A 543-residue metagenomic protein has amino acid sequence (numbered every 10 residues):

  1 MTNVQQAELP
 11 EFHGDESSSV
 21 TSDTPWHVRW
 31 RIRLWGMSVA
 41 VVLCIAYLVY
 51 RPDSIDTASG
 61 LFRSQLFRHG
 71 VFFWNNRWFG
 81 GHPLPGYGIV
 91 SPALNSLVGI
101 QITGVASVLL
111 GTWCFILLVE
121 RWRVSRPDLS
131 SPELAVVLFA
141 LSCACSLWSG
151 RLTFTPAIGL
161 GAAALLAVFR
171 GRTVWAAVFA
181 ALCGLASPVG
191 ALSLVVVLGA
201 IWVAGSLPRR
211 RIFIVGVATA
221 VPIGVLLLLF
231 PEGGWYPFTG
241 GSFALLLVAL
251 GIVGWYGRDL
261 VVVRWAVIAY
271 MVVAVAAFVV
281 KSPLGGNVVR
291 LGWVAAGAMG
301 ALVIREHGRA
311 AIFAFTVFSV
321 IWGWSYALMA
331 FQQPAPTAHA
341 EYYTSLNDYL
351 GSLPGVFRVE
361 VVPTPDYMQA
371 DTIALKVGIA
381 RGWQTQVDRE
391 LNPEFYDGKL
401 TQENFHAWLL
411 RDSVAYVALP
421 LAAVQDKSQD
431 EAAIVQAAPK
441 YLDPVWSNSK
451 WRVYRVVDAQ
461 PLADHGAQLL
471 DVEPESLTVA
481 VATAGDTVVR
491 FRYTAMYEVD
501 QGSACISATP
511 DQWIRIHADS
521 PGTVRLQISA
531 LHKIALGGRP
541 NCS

Functional and structural regions predicted by a protein language model:
M1-I45, S543: Start-transfer (signal-anchor) and selected internal transmembrane alpha helices of multi-pass inner/ER membrane
T24, V168-A176, V203-I212, R258-D259 (+1 more regions): Membrane-interface junctions at the ends of membrane-embedded or membrane-associated helices
R29-I55, P222-V225, I321-W324: Transmembrane signal-anchor helices characteristic of membrane glycosylation enzymes that use polyprenol
L43-L134, L138-I158, A162, P188: Active-site lumenal/periplasmic loops and adjacent helix-entry segments of GT-C-fold, multi-pass membrane
R51-G60, A157, V178-A296, A327-A338: Transmembrane catalytic cores of multi-pass membrane glycosyltransferases and polysaccharide-assembly enzymes
W113, S130-G171, W175-W202, G216-T219 (+1 more regions): Membrane-embedded helix bundles of polyisoprenyl
R305-F331: Internal/C-terminal transmembrane anchor helices
Y326-S543: Extracytoplasmic
